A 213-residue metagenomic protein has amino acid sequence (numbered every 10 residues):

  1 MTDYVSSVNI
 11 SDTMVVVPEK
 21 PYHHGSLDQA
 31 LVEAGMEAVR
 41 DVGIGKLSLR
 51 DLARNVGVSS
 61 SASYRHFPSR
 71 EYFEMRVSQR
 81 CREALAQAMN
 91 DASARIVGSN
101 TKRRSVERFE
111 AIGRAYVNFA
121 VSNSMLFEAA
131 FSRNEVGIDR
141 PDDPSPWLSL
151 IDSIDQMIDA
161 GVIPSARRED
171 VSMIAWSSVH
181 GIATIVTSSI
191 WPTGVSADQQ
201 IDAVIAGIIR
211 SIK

Functional and structural regions predicted by a protein language model:
M1-S26, I96-V97, K102: N-terminal intrinsically disordered/low-complexity leader segments
T2-V16, L148, D152-D159, S188-K213: C-terminal peripheral helix-coil segments that are non-catalytic and often amphipathic
K20, L27, L31-A34, C81 (+1 more regions): N-terminal positioning helix adjacent to the helix-turn-helix/winged-helix DNA-binding module
A30, A34, A38-Y72, R76: Helix-turn-helix
A30, V39, E74-A84, A88 (+4 more regions): Alpha-helical DNA-contacting segments of helix-turn-helix folds
N90-N123, A175: Hydrophobic alpha-helical connector segments
F127, I138-R140, P144, I158-A206: Hydrophobic/aromatic-rich alpha-helical bundle segments in the mid-to-C-terminal region
